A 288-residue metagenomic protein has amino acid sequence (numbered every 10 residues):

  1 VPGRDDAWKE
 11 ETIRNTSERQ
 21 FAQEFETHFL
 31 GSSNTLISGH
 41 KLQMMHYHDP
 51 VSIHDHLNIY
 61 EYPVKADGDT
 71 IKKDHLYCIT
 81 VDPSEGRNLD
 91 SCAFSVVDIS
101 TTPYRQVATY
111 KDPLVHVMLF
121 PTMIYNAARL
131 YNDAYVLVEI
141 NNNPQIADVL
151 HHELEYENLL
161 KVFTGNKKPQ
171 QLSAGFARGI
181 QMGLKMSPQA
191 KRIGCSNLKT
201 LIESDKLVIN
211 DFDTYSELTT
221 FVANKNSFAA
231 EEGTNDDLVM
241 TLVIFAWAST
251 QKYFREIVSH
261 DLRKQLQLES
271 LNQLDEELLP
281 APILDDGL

Functional and structural regions predicted by a protein language model:
V1-V81: ATPase catalytic-site recognition across NTP-hydrolyzing enzymes
F25, L198, T241: A residue-level signal for conserved active-site and pocket-lining positions in enzyme catalytic cores
G31-T35, L89, L130-D133, L137 (+3 more regions): Intrinsically disordered or highly flexible coil/loop and linker segments, enriched in small and charged/polar residues
L42-Q43, S84-G86, I99-T102, D112 (+4 more regions): Short, glycine-/Ser/Thr-/acidic-enriched flexible segments
K72-I99: Gly/Thr-rich phosphate-binding beta-strand-loop-beta motif of the actin/hexokinase/Hsp70
S100-K225, L278-L288: Mg2+-dependent endonuclease catalytic cores in nucleic-acid-processing enzymes, primarily RNase H-like
A223-V258: Acidic, Mg2+-coordinating catalytic module of metal-dependent nucleases/exonucleases that use a two-metal-ion mechanism
F245-L288: Acidic two-metal-ion nuclease catalytic site recognized across multiple nuclease folds, prominently DnaQ/RNase D-T
